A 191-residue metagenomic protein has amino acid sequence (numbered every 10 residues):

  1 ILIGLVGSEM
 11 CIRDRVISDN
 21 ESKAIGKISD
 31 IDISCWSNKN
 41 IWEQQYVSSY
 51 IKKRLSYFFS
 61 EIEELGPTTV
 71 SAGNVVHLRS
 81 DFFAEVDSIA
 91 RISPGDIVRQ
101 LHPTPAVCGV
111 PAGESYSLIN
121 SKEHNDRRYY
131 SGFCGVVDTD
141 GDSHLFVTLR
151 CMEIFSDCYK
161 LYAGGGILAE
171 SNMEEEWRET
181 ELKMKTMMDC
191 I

Functional and structural regions predicted by a protein language model:
I1-I12: Single conserved hydrophobic/aromatic residue that forms the stacking wall/gate of nucleotide- or nucleobase-binding
E9, V75, C158: A residue-level signal for beta-strand positions that form part of recognition/binding surfaces within mature
R13-D19, G165-L168: Short, solvent-exposed aromatic-acidic interface loops
V16-N120: Contiguous alpha-helical scaffold segments within structured protein domains that host functional hotspots
R91-I191: Conserved hydrophobic core element of enzyme catalytic domains
